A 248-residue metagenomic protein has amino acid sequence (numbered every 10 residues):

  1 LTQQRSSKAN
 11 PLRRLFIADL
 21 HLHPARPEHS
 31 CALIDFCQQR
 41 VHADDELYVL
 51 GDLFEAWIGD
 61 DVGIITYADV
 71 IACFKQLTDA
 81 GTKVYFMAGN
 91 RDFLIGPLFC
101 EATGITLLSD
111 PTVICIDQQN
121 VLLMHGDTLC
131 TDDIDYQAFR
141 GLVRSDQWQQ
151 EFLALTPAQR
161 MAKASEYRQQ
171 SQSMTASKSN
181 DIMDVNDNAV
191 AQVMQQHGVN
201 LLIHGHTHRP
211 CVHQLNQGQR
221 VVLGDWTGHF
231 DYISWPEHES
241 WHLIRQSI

Functional and structural regions predicted by a protein language model:
T2, K8-R13, L22-I116: Core catalytic region of metal-dependent phosphoesterases/phosphodiesterases, especially metallo-beta-lactamase-like
L12, F16-D19, D52-F54, R160-S173: Short, basic/glycine-rich phosphate-binding loops at helix/coil junctions that contact nucleotide phosphates
R14-F16, L47-V49, L122, I203: Residue-level marker for buried hydrophobic side chains located in beta-strands that build the well-ordered beta-sheet
D19, D52, G89, H125 (+2 more regions): Active-site glycine-centered loops adjacent to acidic/histidine catalytic or metal-binding residues that shape
L20-H23, I248: Short polar catalytic/cofactor-binding loops
I64-A68, L142, T227: Short, conserved loop/turn and helix-capping segments at secondary-structure boundaries that abut family-defining
T106-S109, N120, D127, D133-A138 (+1 more regions): Conserved beta-sheet core of the metallophosphoesterase superfamily
M124-V185: Active-site-proximal loop/helix segment associated with metal-binding centers of metalloenzymes
